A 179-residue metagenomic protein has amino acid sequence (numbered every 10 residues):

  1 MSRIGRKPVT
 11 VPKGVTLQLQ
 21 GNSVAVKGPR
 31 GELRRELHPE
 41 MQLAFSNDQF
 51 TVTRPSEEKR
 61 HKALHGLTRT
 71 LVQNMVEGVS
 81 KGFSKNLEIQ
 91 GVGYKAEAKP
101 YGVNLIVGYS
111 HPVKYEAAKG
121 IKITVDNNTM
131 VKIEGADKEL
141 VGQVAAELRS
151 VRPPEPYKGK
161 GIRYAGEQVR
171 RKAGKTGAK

Functional and structural regions predicted by a protein language model:
S2-A146, S150-K179: N-terminal intrinsically disordered, cationic/polar leader segments that include organellar targeting peptides
